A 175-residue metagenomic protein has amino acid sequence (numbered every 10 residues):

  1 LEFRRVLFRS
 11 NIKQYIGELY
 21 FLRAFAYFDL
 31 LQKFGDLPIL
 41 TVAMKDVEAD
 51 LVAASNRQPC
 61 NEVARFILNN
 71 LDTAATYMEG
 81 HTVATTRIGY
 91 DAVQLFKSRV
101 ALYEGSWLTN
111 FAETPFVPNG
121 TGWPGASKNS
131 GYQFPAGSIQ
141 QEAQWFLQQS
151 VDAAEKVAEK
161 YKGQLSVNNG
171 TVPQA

Functional and structural regions predicted by a protein language model:
L1-A175: Structured, solvent-exposed acidic/aromatic patches
